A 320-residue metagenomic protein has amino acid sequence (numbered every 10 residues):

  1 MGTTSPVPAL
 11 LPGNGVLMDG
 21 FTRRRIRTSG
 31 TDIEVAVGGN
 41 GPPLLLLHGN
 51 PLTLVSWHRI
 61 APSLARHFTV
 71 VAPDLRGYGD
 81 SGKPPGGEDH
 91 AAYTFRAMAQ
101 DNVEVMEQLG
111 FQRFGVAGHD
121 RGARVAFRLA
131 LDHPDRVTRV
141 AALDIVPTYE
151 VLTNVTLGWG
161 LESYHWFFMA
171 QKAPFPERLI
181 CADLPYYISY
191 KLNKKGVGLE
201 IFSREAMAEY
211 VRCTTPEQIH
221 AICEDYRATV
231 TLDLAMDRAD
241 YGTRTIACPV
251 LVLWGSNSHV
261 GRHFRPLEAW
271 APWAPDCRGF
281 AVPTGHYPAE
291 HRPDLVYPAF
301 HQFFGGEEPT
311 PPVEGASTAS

Functional and structural regions predicted by a protein language model:
G2-R24, T31-I33, P43, V71 (+5 more regions): Flexible "cap/lid" subdomain of the alpha/beta-hydrolase fold that forms the substrate-access gate
T31, L52, L295: Residue-level recognition of oxygen-bearing side chains
E34-P84: Conserved HGGG/HGGXW glycine-rich cap/lid loop of the alpha/beta-hydrolase fold
V55-H58, H220, P298: Alpha-helical elements of the RecA-like P-loop NTPase motor core of helicases
R59-I60, P266-A269, L295: A short acidic, amphipathic alpha-helical/loop segment
G285-Y297: Catalytic histidine-centered segment of alpha/beta-hydrolase-like enzymes
G315-S320: A short, charged, Gly/Pro-tolerant segment at domain boundaries
